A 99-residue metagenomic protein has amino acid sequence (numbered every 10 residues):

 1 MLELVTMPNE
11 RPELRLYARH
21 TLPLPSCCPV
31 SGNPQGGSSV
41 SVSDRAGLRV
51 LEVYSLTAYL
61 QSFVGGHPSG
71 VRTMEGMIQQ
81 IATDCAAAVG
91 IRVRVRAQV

Functional and structural regions predicted by a protein language model:
M1-V99: N-terminal intrinsically disordered, cationic/polar leader segments that include organellar targeting peptides
